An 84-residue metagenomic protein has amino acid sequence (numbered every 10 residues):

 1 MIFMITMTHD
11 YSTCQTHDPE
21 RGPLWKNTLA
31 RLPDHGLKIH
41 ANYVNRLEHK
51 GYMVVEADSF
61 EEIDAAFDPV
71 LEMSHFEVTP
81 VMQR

Functional and structural regions predicted by a protein language model:
M1-D34, K38-K50, R84: Short S/T/G/P-rich N-terminal loop/turn motif that feeds into the first structured element of a domain
I5, M53, I63: Hydrophobic pocket/interface hotspot
K26-L32, E56-R84: An amphipathic, aromatic/His-enriched active-site/gating alpha helix that lines ligand/cofactor pockets
R46-F60: Short cationic/low-complexity microdomains
